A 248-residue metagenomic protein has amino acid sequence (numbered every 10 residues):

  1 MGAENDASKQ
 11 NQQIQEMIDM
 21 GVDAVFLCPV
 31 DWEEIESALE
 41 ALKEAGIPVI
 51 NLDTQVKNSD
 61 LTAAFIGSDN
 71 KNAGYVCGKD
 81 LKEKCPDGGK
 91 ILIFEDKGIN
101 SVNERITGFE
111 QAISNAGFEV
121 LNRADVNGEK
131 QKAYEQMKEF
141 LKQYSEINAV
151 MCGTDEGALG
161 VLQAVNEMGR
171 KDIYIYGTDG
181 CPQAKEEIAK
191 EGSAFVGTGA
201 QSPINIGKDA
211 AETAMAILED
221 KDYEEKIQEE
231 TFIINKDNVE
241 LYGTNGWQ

Functional and structural regions predicted by a protein language model:
M1-A3, K90-E95, E110-Q131: Short beta-strand elements in bilobed, periplasmic/extracellular small-molecule ligand-binding domains
Q10, I66-I91, K132-Y134, A158 (+2 more regions): Hydrophobic alpha-helical segments within soluble ligand-binding/sensing domains
I14-K43, F109, L121-N122, N127-E186: Hydrophobic alpha-helical
A24, P29, A63-A64, K90-G98: Short beta-strand segments enriched in small/hydrophobic residues
W32-N72, C181-A194, G243-N245: Flexible loop/hinge segments that line or gate small-molecule binding clefts
G46-I50, K90, Y174: Proline-centered loop/turn at the N-terminus of a beta-strand
A73-D80, S101-E119, K132, Q136 (+2 more regions): Short, solvent-exposed amphipathic alpha-helices that sit in or adjacent to ligand/effector-binding or catalytic
S101, Q111-I113, G180, S202-Q248: Hinge/cleft segment of the Venus flytrap/periplasmic-binding protein
